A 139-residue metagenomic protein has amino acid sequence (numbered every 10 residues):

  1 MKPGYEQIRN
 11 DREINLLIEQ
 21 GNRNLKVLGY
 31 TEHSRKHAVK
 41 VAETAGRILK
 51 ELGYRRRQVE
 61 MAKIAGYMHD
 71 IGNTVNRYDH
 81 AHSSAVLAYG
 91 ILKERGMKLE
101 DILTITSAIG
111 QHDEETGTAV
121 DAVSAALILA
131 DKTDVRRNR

Functional and structural regions predicted by a protein language model:
M1-H80: Acidic/His-rich, divalent-metal-binding segments that scaffold phosphate/diphosphate chemistry
K40, S83, A125: Charged catalytic carboxylate motif
A45-L49, S84, A88, L92: Buried hydrophobic packing segments
R47-E51, I71, E94, E115 (+1 more regions): Amphipathic alpha-helical interaction surfaces
L52-R56, L92-E100: Phosphate-handling active-site elements
A62, G66, S83, I109 (+1 more regions): Short alpha-helical catalytic segment bearing the HExxH-like zincin motif of zinc-dependent metalloproteases
D79-Y89, L99-E100: Post-HEXXH active-site segment of zinc metalloproteases
K98-R139: Histidine/acidic-rich helix-loop-helix segments that form or flank divalent-metal centers in metalloenzyme catalytic
